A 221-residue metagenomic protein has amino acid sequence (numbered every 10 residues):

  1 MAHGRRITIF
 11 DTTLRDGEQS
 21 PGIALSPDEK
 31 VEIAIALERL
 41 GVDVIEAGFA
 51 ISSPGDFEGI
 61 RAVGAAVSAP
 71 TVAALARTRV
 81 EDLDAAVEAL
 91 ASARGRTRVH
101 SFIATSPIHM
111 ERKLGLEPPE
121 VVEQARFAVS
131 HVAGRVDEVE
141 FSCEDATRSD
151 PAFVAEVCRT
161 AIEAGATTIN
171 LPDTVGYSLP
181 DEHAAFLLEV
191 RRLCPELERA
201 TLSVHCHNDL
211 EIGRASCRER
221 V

Functional and structural regions predicted by a protein language model:
M1-R220: Catalytic cores and adjacent flexible loops of soluble metabolic enzymes that perform enolate/carbanion chemistry on
